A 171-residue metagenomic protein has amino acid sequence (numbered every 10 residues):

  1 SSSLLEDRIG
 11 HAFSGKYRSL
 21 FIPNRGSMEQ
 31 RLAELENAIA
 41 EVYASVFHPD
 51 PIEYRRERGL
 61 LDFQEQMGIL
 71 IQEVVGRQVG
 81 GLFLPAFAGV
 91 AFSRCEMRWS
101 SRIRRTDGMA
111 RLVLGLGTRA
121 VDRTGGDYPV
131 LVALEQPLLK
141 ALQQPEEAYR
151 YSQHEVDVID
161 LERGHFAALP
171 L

Functional and structural regions predicted by a protein language model:
S1-L171: Conserved mixed alpha/beta core segments that line enzyme active sites in large multi-domain catalysts
